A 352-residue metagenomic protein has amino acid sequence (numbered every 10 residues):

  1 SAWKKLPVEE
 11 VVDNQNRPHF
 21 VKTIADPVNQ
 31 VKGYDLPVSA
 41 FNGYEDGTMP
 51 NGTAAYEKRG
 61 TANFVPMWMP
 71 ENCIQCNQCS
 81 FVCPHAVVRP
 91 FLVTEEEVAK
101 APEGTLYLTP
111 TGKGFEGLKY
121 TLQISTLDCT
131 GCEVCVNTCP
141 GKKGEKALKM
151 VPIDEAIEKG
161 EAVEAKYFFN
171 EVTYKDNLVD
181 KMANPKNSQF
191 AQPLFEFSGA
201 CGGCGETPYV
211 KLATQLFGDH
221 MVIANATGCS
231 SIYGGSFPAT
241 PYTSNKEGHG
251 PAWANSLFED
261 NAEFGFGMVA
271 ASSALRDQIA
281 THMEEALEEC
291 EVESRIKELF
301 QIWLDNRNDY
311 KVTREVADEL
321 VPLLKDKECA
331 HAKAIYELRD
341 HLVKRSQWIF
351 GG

Functional and structural regions predicted by a protein language model:
S1-C129, V136-W348, G352: Ferredoxin-type iron-sulfur electron-transfer modules and their immediate structural context
